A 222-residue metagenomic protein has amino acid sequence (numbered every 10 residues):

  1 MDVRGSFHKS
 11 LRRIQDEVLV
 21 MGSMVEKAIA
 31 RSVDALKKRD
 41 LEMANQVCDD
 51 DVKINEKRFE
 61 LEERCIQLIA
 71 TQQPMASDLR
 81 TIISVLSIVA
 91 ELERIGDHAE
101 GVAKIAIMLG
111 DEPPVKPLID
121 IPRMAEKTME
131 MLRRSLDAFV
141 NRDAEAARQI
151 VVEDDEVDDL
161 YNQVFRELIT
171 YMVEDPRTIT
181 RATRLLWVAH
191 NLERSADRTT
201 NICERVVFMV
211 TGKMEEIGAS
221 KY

Functional and structural regions predicted by a protein language model:
M1-Y222: Cytosolic, long alpha-helical scaffolding segments
